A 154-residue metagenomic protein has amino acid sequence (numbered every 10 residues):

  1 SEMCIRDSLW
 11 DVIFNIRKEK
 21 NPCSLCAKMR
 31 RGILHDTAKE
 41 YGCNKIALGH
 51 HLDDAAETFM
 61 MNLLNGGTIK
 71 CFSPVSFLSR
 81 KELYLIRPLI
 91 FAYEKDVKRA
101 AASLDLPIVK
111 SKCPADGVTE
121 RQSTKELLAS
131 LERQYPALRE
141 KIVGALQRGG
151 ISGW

Functional and structural regions predicted by a protein language model:
M3-I5: Short, small-residue-biased leader/transition segments that mark boundaries at the very start of proteins
W10-I16: Conserved nucleotide-cofactor-binding alpha/beta core module
I16-E19, N62, S123-L127: Short low-complexity, flexible loop/linker segments enriched in glycine and/or proline with clustered acidic
K18, S24-D96, I142: Active-site adenylate/phosphate-handling loop in enzymes that bind or generate adenylated species
L78, L83, K95-P114: A short, charged helix-loop
L106-W154: The feature marks non-catalytic terminal segments
